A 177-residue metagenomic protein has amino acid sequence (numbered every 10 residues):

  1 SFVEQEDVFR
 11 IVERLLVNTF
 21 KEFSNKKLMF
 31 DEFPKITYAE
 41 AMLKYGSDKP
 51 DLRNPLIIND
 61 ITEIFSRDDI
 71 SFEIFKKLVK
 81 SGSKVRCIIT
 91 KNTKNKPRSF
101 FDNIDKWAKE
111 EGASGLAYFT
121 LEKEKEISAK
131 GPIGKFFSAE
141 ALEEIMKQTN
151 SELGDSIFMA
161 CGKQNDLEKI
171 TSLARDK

Functional and structural regions predicted by a protein language model:
S1-K177: Class II aminoacyl-tRNA synthetase catalytic cores and aaRS-like
